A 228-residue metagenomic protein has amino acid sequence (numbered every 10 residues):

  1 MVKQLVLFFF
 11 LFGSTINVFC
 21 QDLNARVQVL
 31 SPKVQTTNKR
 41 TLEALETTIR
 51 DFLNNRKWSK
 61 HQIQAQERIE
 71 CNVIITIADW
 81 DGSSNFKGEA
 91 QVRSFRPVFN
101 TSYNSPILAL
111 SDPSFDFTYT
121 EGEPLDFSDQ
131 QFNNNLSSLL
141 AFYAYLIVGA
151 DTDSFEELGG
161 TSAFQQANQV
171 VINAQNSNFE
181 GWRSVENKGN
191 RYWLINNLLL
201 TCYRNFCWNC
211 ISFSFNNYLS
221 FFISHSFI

Functional and structural regions predicted by a protein language model:
M1-L23: Bacterial Sec-dependent N-terminal signal peptides
F12, R56, D151-F155: Short secondary-structure junctions and interdomain/linker hinges
Q21-K87, V98-N100: Start-of-domain marker
Q28, F213-I228: A cross-kingdom marker for long, charged
T47, D51, F142, L146 (+1 more regions): Charged/polar, solvent-exposed surface patches and flexible loops
K87-L198: Acidic/His-rich structured neighborhood in mature extracellular/periplasmic domains
I195-L200, F206-I211, L219, I223: Cationic, amphipathic, low-complexity alpha-helical segments enriched in hydrophobics plus arginine/proline
